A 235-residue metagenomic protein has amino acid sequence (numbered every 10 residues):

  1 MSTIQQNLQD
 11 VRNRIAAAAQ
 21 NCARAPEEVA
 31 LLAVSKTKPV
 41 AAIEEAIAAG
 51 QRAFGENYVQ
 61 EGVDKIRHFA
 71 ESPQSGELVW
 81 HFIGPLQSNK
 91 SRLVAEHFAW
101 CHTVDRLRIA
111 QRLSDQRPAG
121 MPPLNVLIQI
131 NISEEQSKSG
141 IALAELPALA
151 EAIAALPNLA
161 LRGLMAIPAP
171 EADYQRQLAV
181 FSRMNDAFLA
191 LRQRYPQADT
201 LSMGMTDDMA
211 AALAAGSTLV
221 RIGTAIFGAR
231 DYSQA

Functional and structural regions predicted by a protein language model:
M1-D207, A215: Conserved alpha/beta-domain cores
M1-S2, S233-A235: Short, Lys/Arg-enriched, disordered terminal segments
A211-A214, I222, I226-S233: Expand to "…catalyze enediolate/carbanion chemistry for C-C bond making/breaking, isomerization, decarboxylation
L219: Conserved N-terminal glycine/acidic-rich loop preference
